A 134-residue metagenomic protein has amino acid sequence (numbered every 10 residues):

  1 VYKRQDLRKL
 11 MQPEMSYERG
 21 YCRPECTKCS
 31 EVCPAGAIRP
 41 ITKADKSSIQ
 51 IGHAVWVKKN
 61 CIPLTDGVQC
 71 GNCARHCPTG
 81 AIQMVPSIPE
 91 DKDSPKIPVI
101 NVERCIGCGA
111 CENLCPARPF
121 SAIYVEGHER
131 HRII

Functional and structural regions predicted by a protein language model:
V1-Y2: Short, small-residue-biased leader/transition segments that mark boundaries at the very start of proteins
Q5-E31, D45-R75, Q83-G107, I123-I134: Ferredoxin-like iron-sulfur electron-transfer modules
E31-T42: C-terminal, non-catalytic macromolecule-binding modules
V32-C33, H76-C77, C115: A structural motif detector for beta-strand N-caps
A35, T79, F120: ATP/adenylate-binding site constellation spanning eukaryotic-like Ser/Thr protein kinases, ABC-transporter
I38-R39, I82, C111: Short hydrophobic beta-strand motif reused across regulatory alpha/beta modules
P40, C115, P119-V125: Iron-sulfur (Fe-S) cluster-binding segments and ferredoxin-like electron-carrier domains, especially [2Fe-2S]
C108-P116: Low-complexity, intrinsically disordered Gly/Pro/Thr-rich segments
